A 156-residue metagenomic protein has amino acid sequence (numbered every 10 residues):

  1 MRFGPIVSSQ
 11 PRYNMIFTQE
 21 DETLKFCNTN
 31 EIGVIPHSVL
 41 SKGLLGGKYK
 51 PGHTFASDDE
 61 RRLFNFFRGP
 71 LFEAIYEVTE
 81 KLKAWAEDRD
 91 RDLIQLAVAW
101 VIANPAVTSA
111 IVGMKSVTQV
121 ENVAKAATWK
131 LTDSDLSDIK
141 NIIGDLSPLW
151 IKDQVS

Functional and structural regions predicted by a protein language model:
M1-N141, L146: Beta/alpha (TIM)-barrel catalytic core signal, keyed to glycine-rich beta->alpha loops juxtaposed to Asp/Glu that bind
I151-S156: Short coil/turn segments at secondary-structure boundaries
